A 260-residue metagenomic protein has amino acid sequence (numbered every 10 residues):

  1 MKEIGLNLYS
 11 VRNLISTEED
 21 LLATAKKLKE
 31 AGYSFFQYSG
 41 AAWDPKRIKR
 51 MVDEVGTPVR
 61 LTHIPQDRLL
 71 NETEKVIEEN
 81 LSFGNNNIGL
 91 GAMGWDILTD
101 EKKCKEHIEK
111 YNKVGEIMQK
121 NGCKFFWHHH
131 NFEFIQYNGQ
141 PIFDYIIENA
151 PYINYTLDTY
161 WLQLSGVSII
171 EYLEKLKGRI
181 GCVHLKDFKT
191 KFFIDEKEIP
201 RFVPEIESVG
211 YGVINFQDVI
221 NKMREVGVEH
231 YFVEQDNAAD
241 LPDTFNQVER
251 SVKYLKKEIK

Functional and structural regions predicted by a protein language model:
M1-N86, K256-K260: N-terminal pre-domain/capping segments
K2-L8, F36-Y38, V59-I64, I88-L90 (+4 more regions): Hydrophobic faces of well-ordered beta-strands that scaffold small-molecule active sites in alpha/beta enzyme cores
N13-E18, F35-R47, I64-T73, W95-T99 (+5 more regions): Acidic-and-aromatic substrate-binding clefts and catalytic sites of carbohydrate-active enzymes
L21, P45, T73, C104-H107 (+7 more regions): Aromatic/hydrophobic pocket-lining residues that form the small-molecule binding cavity in soluble enzyme cores
K26, E30, E54, P58 (+2 more regions): Active-site acidic/histidine proton-transfer and metal-coordination neighborhood in alpha/beta enzyme cores
K120-V213: Acidic/histidine-rich catalytic cores of soluble enzymes
I214-I220, V226, H230-E234: H/E-rich (His + Asp/Glu) clusters that bind or coordinate divalent metals
P242-K260: C-terminal helical cap(s) of enzyme catalytic domains, especially alpha/beta-barrels
